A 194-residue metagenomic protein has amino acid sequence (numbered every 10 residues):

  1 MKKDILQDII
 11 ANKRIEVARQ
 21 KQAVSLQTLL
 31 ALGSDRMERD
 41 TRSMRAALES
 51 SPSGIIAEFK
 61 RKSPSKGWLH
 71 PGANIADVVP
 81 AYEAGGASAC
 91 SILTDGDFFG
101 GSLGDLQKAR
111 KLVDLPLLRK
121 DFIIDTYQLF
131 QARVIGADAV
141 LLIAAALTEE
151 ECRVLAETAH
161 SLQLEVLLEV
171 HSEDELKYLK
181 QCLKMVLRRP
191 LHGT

Functional and structural regions predicted by a protein language model:
M1-L117, I124-Y127, T158-V186: Conserved N-terminal beta1-alpha1 strand-loop-helix module at the mouth
L93-D95, K120-D121, L142-A145, P190-L191: Short beta->alpha connector loops at strand-helix junctions that form conserved, small/polar/Pro-enriched
G100, I123, A146-E150: Short, amphipathic alpha-helical segments
L129-A146, C152: A short alpha/beta connector and helix-capping loop motif
V186-T194: Catalytic-face loop-and-helix region of soluble metabolic enzyme cores
